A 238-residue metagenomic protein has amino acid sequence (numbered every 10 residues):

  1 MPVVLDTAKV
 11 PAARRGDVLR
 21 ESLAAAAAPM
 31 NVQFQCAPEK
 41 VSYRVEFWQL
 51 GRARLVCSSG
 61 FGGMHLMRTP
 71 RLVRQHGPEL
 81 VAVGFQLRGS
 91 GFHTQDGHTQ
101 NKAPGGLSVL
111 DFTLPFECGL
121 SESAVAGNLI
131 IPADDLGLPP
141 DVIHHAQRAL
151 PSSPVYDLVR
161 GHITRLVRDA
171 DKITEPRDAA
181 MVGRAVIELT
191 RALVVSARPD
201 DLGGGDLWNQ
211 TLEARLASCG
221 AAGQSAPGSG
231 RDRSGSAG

Functional and structural regions predicted by a protein language model:
M1-V41, A53, R88-A237: Alpha-helical bundle regulatory/interaction domains
E21-A26, R44-H65: A short glycine-rich, His/Asp/Glu-containing loop-to-beta-strand
G51-A53, G60-L66, P70-F92: Glycine- and acidic-residue-biased ligand/ion/polar-headgroup-sensing regions
